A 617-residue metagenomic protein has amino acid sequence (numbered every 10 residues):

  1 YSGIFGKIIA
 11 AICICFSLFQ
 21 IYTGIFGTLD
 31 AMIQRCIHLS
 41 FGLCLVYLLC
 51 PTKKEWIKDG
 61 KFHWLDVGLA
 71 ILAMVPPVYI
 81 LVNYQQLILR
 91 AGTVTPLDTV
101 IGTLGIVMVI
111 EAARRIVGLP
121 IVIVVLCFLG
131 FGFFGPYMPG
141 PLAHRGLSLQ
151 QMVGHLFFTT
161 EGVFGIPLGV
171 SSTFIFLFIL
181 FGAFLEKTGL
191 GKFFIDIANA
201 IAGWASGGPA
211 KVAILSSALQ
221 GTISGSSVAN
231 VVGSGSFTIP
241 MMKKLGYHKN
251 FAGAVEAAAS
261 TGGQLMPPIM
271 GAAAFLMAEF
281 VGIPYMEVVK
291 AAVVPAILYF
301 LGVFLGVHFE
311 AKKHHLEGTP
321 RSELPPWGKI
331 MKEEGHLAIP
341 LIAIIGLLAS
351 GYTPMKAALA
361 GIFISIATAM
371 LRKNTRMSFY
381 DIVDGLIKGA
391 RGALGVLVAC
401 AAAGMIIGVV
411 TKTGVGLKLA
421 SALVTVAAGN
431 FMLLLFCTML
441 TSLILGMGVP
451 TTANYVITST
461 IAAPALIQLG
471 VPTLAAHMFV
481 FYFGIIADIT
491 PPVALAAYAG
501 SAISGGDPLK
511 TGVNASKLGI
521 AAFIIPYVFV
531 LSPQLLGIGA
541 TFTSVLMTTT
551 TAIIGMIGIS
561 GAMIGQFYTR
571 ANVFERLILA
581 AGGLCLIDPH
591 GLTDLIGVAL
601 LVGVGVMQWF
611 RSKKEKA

Functional and structural regions predicted by a protein language model:
Y1-G92, T99-T103: Conserved, well-structured core domains of diverse proteins
Y1-I4, K290-G392, L495-L584, S612-A617: Long, contiguous bundles of hydrophobic transmembrane helices that form the permeation core of multi-pass
I9-I14, Q34-Y47, L65-M74, T99-M108 (+11 more regions): Hydrophobic mid-bilayer segments of alpha-helices in multi-pass membrane transport proteins, especially secondary
C36-S40, G169-I179, E287-G302, T353-I362 (+2 more regions): Alpha-helical transmembrane segments
P96-V100, E161-F174, A200-A213, L245-F251 (+5 more regions): Membrane-interfacial loop-to-helix junctions in multi-pass transporters
E111, I116, L126-P141, L149-V153 (+8 more regions): Core transmembrane alpha-helical segments of multi-pass membrane transporters/permeases
G182-E186, S217-S226, A258-Q264, G404-I407 (+3 more regions): Transmembrane alpha-helix interface/packing and boundary motifs in multi-pass membrane proteins, characterized by
I195-G263, I269, A273, G282 (+2 more regions): Hydrophobic transmembrane alpha-helices that form the pore/transport pathway of multi-pass ion and small-solute
